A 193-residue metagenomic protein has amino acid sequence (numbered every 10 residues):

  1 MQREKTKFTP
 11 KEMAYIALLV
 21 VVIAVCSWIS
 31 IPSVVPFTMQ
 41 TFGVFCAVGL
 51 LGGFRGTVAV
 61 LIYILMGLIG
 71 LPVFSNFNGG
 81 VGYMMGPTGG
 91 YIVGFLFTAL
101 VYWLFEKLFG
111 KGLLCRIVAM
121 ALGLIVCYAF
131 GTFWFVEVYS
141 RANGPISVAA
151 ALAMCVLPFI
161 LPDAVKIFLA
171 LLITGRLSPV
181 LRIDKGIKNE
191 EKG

Functional and structural regions predicted by a protein language model:
M1-A59: Hydrophobic transmembrane alpha-helices
Q2, L18, V25, V81-A129: Short helix-perturbing small/polar motifs within transmembrane alpha-helices
M13-L18, F42, C46, G56-I62 (+5 more regions): Hydrophobic alpha-helical transmembrane segments
I23, S27, V48, G67 (+4 more regions): Structural signal for membrane-spanning alpha-helices in multi-pass inner-membrane proteins, emphasizing helix cores
S27-P36, I64-T98: Interfacial aromatic-anchored transmembrane helix boundaries in multi-pass membrane proteins
L50-F54, V101-F109, L177-L181: Structural signal for the C-terminal ends of transmembrane alpha-helices and the immediately following loop
A59-Y63, L71-F74, T98, Y102 (+3 more regions): Alpha-helical transmembrane segments and their lipid-water interface positions in multi-pass membrane proteins
K111-E191: Membrane-embedded alpha-helical hairpins and interfacial helices in multi-pass inner-membrane proteins
